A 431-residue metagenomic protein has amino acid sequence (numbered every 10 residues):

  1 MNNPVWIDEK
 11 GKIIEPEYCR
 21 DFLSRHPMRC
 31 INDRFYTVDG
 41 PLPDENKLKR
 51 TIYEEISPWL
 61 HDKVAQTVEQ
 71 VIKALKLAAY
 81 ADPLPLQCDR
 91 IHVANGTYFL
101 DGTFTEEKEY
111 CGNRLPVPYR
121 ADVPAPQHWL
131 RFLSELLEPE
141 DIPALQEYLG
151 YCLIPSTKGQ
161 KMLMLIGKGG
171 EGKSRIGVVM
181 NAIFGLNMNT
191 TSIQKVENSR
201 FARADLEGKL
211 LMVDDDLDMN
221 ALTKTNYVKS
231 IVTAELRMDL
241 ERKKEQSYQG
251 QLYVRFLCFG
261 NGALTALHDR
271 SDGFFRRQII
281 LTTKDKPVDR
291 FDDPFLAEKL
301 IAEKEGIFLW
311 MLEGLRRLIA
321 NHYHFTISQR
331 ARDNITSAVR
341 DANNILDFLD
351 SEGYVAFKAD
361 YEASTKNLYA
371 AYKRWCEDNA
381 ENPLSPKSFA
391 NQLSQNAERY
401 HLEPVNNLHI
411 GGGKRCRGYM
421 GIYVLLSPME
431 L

Functional and structural regions predicted by a protein language model:
M1, R34-V64: Short, small/acidic-rich helices and loops at N termini and domain boundaries of DNA replication/processing enzymes
M1-I31, S57-L431: Feature primarily recognizes SF3-like P-loop helicase cores of small DNA viruses
